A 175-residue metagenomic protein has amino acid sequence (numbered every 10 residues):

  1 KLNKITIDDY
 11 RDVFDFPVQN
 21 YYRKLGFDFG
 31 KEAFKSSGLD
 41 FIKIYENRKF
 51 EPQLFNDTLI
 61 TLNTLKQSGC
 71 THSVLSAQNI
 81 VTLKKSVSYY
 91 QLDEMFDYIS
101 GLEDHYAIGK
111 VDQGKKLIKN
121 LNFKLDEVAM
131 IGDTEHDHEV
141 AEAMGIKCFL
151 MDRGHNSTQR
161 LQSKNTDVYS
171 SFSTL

Functional and structural regions predicted by a protein language model:
K1-N56: N-terminal helical cap/lid subdomain that shapes the substrate entry/recognition surface in HAD-like hydrolases
N3, D28, D93-D97, K124 (+1 more regions): Conserved H-loop
D9-V13, D93-I108: A short, structured active-site edge motif that brings together acidic residues
E46-V74, I80-V87, V111: Short, acidic loop-to-helix structural element flanking the phosphoryl-transfer center in phosphate-processing enzymes
L59-K66, I118, H138-E142: Surface-exposed amphipathic alpha-helices with a cationic face
Y90-L102, R160-L175: Structural recognition of alpha->loop->beta junctions
K110-E139: Conserved Lys-Pro-Asp/Glu-containing loop-to-beta segment of HAD-superfamily phosphomonoesterases, centered on
A129-S170: Acidic, Mg2+-coordinating phosphoryl-transfer loop and its flanking beta/alpha structural elements, shared across
